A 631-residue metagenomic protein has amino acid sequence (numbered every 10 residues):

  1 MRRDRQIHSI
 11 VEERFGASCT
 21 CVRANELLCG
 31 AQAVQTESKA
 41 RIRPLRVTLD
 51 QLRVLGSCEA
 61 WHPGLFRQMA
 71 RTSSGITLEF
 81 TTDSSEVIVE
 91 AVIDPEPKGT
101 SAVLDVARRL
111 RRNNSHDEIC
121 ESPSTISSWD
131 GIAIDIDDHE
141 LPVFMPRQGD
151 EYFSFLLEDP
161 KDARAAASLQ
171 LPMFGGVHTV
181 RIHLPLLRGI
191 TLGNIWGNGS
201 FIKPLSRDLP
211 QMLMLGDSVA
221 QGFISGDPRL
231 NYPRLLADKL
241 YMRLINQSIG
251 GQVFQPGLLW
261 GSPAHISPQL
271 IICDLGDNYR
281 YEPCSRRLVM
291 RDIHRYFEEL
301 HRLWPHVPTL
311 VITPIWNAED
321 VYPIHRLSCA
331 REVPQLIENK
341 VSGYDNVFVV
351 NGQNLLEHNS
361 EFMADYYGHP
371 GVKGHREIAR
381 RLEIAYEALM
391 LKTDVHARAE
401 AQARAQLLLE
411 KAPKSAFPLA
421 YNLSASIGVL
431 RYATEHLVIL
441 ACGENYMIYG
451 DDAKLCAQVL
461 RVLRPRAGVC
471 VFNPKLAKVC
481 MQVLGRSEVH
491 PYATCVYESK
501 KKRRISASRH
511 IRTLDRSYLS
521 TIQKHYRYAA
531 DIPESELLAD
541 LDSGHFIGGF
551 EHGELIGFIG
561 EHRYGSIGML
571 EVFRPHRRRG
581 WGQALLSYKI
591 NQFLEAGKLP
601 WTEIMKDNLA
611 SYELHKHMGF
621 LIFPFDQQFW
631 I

Functional and structural regions predicted by a protein language model:
M1-M212, L389-M390: N-terminal secretory targeting modules
S84, L258-M390: Alpha-helical cap/lid subdomain in secreted, periplasmic, or secretory-pathway luminal O-acyl-processing enzymes
I182-G250, L259-S267: Serine-esterase "nucleophile elbow" of acetyl-processing enzymes
K392-F417, K500-I532: Short amphipathic alpha-helix that is part of the acyltransferase structural core
H436-A507, W630: Acyl-donor-binding surface of acyltransferase catalytic domains
L455-Q458, R578-Q592, Y612-E613, H617: Conserved acetyl-CoA-binding loop-helix of GNAT-fold acetyltransferases
R464-P474, F593-M605: Conserved GNAT acetyl-CoA-binding A-motif
L476-R486, K606-P624: Conserved active-site alpha-helix within GNAT-family acetyltransferase domains
